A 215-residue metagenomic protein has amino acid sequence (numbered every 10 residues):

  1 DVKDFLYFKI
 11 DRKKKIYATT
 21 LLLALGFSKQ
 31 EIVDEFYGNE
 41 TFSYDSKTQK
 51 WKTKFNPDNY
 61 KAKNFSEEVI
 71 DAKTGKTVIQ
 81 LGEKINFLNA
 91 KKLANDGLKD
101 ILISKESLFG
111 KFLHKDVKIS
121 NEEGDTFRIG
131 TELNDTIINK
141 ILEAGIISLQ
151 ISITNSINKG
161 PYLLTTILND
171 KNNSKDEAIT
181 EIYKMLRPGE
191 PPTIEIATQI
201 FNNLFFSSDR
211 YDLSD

Functional and structural regions predicted by a protein language model:
D1-D215: N-terminal non-catalytic structural scaffold regions of very large proteins
